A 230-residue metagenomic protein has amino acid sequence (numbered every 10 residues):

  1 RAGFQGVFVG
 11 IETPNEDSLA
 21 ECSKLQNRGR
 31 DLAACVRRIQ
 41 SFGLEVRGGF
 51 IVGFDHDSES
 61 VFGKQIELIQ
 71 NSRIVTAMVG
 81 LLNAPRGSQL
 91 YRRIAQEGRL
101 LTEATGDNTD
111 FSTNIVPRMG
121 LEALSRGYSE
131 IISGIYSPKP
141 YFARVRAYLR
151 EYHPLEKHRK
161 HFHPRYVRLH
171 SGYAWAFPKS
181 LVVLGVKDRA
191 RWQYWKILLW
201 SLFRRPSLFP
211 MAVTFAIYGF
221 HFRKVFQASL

Functional and structural regions predicted by a protein language model:
R1-F177, L184-G185: A structural motif corresponding to the C-terminal lobe/cap of the Radical SAM core domain
R150-Y152, E156-L230: Terminal low-complexity segments of carbohydrate-biosynthetic enzymes
